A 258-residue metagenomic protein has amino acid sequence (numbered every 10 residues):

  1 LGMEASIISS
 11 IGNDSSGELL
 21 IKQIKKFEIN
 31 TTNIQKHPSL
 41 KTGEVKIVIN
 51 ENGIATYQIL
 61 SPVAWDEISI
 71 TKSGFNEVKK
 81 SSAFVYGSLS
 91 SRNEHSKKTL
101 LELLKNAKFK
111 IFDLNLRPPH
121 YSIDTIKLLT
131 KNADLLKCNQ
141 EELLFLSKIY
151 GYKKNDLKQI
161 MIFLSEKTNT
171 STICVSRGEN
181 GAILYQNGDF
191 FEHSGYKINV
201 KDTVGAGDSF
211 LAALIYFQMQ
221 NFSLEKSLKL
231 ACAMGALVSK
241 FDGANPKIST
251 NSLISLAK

Functional and structural regions predicted by a protein language model:
L1-V45, I49-I54, P62-A64, L256-K258: Substrate-binding N-lobe of the ribokinase-like
I11, L89, I198: Hydrophobic pocket-lining residues within nucleotide cofactor-binding pockets
D14, L40, Q140-E141, D208: Alpha-helix N-cap/helix-start capping motif
G17, G43, L100, L143 (+2 more regions): A general structural signal for well-ordered alpha-helical segments in protein cores
Q23-K36, E51-F191, F222, L253: Ribokinase/PfkB-type carbohydrate-kinase core domain
K46, Y57-L60, H193-S194, L214: Beta-strand scaffold of nucleotide-dependent catalytic cores
K154-K258: Conserved phosphate-binding/catalytic region of the ribokinase-like
